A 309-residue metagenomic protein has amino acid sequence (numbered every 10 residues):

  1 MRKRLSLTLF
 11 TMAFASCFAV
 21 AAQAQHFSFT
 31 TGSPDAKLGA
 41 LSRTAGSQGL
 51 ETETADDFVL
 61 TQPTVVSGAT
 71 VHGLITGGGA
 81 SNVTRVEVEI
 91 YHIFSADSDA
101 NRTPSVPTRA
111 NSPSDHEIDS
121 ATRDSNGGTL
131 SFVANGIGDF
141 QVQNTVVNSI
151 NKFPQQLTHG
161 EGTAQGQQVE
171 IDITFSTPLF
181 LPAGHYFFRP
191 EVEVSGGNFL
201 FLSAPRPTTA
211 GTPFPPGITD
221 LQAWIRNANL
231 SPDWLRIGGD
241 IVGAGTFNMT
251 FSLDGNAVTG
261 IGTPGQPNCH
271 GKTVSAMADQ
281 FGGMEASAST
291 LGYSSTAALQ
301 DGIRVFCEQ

Functional and structural regions predicted by a protein language model:
M1-L7: Positively charged n-region of N-terminal signal peptides that target proteins for export
T8-C17: Bacterial N-terminal signal peptides
V20-S47, T103-R109, N256-A276: Boundary/junction segments of secreted and surface-exposed precursor proteins
A36-T76: A short beta-strand-loop element at or near the start of a globular domain
E51, I75, N82-I218: Aromatic- and Gly/Pro-enriched, solvent-exposed loop/edge beta-strand patches characteristic of beta-rich domains
T61-T70, S81-V83, P182-H185: Extended extracellular/luminal ectodomain segments enriched in beta-structured repeat modules
R206-V258: PGST-rich, cysteine-poor low-complexity/disordered linker and tail segments that act as flexible spacers
V258-Q309: Soluble extracellular-acting proteins and domains
